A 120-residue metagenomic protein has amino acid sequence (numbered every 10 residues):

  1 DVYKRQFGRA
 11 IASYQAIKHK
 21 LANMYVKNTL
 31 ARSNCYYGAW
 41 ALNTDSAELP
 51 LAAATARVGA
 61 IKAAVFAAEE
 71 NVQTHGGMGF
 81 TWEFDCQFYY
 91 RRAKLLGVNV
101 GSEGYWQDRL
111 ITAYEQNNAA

Functional and structural regions predicted by a protein language model:
D1-A120: Alpha-helical interface subdomain recognition
